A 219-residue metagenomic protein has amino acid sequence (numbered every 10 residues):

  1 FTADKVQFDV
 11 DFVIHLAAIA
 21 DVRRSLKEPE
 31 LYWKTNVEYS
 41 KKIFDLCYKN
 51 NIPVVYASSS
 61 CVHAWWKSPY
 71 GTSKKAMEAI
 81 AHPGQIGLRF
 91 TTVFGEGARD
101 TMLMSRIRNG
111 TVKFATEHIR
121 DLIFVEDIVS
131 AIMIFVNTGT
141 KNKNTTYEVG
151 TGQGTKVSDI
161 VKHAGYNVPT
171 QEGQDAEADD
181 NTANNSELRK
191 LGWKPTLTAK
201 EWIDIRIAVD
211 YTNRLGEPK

Functional and structural regions predicted by a protein language model:
T2-T35, L46, A64: NAD(P)H-binding glycine-rich loop region in Rossmannoid oxidoreductase-like domains and their noncatalytic homologs
F12, L31-K42, S68, T72-S73 (+2 more regions): Glycine-rich NAD(P)-binding loop of the Rossmann-fold in SDR/ketoreductase-type enzymes
H15, E38-G71, I86: Conserved Rossmann-fold NAD(P)-dependent oxidoreductase catalytic core, especially the SDR/UDP-sugar
A20-R23, S59-K67, T91-F94: Active-site segment of SDR-like NAD(P)-dependent oxidoreductases
P69-G71, K75, A79-V129, M133 (+1 more regions): NAD(P)-dependent short-chain dehydrogenase/reductase
T92-V93, K113, E117, I132 (+3 more regions): A recurrent short beta-strand within the Rossmann-like NAD(P)-dependent oxidoreductase core
N144-Y147, T155-N185: C-terminal "lid/loop" region of Rossmann-like NAD(P)-dependent oxidoreductases
T198-K219: Amphipathic terminal alpha-helices
